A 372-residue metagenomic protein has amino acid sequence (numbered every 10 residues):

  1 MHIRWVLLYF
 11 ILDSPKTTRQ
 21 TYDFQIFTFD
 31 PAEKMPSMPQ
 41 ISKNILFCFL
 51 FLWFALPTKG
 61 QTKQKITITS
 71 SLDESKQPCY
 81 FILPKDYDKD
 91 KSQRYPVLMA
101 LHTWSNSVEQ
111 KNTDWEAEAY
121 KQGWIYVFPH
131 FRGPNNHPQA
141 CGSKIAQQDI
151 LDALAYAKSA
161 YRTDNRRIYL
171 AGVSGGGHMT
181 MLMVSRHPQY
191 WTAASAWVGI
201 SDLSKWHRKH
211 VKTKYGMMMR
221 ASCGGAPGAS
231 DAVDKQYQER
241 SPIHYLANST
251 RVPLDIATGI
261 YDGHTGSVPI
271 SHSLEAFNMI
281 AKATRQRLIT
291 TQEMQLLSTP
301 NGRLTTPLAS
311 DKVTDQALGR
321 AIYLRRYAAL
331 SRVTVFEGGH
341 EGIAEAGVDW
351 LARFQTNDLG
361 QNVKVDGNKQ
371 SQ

Functional and structural regions predicted by a protein language model:
L56-Y95, V173-G175, A317-A321, A329-R332 (+1 more regions): A domain-start/cap signature at the N-terminus of enzymes
Y87-Q139, L203, H264-G266: Short substrate-entry loop that stabilizes the transition state in hydrolases
W104-Q110, T192-A193, G199-I200, S204-A247 (+1 more regions): Mobile cap/lid helix-loop segments that gate and shape the active-site cleft of serine hydrolases
N106, K111, K158-A160, N165-K214: Primarily recognizes the serine-hydrolase "nucleophile elbow" in alpha/beta-hydrolase and SGNH/GDSL folds
C141-Y161: Alpha/beta-hydrolase active-site loop
P227, I260-A329: Active-site-adjacent alpha-helix of alpha/beta-hydrolase-fold enzymes
N248-L254, Y327-S331: Short, proline-enriched alpha-helix->beta-strand connector loops that line the catalytic pocket of alpha/beta-hydrolase
I256-T258: Short beta-strand/loop motif that positions the catalytic acidic residue of the alpha/beta-hydrolase fold
